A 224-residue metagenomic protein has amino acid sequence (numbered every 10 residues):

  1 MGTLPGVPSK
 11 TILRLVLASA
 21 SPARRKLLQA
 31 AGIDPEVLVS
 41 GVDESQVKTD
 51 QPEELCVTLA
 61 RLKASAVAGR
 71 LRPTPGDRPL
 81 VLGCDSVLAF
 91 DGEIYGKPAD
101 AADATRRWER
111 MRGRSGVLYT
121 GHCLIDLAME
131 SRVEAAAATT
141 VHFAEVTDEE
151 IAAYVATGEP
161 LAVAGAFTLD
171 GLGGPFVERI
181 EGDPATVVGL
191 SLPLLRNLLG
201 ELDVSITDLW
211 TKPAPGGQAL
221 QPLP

Functional and structural regions predicted by a protein language model:
G2-P5, S9-V16, Q51-P224: Anionic-ligand binding patches
I12-L38, S205: N-terminal G-site helix/loop of the GST-like fold
P22, V42, M129: Short, glycine/serine-rich, charged loops/turns that create anion-binding and catalytic segments at active sites
G32-D50, R132-A138: Short glycine-rich, Thr/Ser-proximal phosphate-binding strand/loop in the N-terminal lobe of ATP-dependent enzymes
